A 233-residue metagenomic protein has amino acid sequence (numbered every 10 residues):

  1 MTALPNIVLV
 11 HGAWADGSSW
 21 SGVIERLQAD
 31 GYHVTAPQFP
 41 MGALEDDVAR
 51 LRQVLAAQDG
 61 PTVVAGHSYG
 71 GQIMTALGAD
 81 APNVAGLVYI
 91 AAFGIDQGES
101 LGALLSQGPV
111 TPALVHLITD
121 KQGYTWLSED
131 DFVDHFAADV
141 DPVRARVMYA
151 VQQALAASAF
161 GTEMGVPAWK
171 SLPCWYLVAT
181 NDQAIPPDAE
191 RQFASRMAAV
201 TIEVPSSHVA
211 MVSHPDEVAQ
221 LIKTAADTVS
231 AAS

Functional and structural regions predicted by a protein language model:
T2-E45, T62, D80-N83: Conserved HGGG/HGGXW glycine-rich cap/lid loop of the alpha/beta-hydrolase fold
D46-T62: Conserved acidic catalytic loop of the alpha/beta-hydrolase fold
A65-G70, M74: Gly/Ala-rich beta-loop-alpha elbow adjacent to hydrolase catalytic centers
N83-E129, A156-E163, F193: Flexible "cap/lid" loop of the alpha/beta hydrolase fold
L87, W175-D182: Conserved strand-to-loop "acid loop" that flanks and positions the catalytic carboxylate
V147-A168: Active-site nucleophile elbow and catalytic-triad environment of alpha/beta-hydrolase enzymes
S171-V178, T201: Catalytic His-Asp charge-relay segment
T180-S206, V212, T224-A225: Conserved loop-alpha-helix segment in the C-terminal half of the alpha/beta-hydrolase fold that carries the catalytic
